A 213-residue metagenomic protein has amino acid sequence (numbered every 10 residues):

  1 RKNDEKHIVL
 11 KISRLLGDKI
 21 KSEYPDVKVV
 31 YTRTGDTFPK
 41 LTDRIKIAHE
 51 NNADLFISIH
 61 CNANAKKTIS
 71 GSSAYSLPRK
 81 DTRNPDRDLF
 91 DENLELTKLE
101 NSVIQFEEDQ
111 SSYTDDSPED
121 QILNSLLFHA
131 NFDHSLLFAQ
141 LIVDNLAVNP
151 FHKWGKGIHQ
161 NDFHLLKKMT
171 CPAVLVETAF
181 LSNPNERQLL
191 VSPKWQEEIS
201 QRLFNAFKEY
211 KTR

Functional and structural regions predicted by a protein language model:
K2-R213: Active-site-proximal helix/loop segments of hydrolytic enzymes
